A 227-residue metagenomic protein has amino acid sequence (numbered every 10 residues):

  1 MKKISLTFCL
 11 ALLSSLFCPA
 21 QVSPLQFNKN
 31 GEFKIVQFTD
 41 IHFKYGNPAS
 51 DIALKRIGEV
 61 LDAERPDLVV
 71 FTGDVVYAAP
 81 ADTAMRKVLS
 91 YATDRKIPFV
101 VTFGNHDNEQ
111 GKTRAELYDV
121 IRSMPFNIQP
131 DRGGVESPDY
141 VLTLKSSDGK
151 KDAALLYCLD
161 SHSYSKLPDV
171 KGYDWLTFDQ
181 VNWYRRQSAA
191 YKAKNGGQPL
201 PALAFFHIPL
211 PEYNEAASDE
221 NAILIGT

Functional and structural regions predicted by a protein language model:
M1-I4: Positively charged n-region of N-terminal signal peptides that target proteins for export
T7-S15: Bacterial N-terminal signal peptides
A20-Y91: N-terminal active-site segment of His-dependent metallophosphoesterases
E32-Y45, A153-S163, F205: Active-site-proximal beta-strand elements of phosphoester/diester hydrolases
Q37-T39, V69-D74, P98-N105, F205-F206: Active-site neighborhood of phospho(di)ester-bond hydrolases with catalytic His/Asp-centered motifs
K44-G46, Y77-D82, V101-T113, Y164-L167 (+1 more regions): Active-site environment of divalent metal-dependent phosphoester hydrolases
R86-G197, I225-G226: Extended active-site neighborhood of metal-dependent phosphoesterases/phosphodiesterases
N195-T227: Active-site-proximal segments of metal-dependent phosphoesterases and phosphodiesterases across multiple
